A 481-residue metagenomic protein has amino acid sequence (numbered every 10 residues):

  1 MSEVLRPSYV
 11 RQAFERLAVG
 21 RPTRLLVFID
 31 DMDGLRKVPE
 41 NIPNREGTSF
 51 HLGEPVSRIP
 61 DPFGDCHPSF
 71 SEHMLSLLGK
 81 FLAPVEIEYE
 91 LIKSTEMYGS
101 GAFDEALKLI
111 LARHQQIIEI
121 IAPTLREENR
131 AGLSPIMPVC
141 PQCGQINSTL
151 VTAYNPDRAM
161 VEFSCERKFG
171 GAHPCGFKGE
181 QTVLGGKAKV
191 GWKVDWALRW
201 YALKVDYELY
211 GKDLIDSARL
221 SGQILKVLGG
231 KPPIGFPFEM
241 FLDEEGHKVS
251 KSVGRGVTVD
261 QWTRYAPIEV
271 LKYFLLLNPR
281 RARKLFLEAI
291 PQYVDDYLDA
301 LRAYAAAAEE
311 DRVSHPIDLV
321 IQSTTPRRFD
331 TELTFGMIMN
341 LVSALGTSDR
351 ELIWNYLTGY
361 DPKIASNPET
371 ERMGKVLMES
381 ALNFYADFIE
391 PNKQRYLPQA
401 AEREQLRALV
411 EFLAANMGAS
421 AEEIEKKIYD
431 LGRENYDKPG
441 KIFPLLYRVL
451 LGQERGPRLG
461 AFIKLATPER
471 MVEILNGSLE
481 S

Functional and structural regions predicted by a protein language model:
M1-I118, S221-G222, L228: N-terminal Rossmann-like or analogous alpha/beta NTP/dinucleotide-binding catalytic cores that position adenine
S2, C66-F70, S94-Y98, A131 (+10 more regions): Conserved aromatic-histidine-acidic binding/catalytic patches
F14-A18, L82-Y89, H114-I121, N147 (+6 more regions): A generic secondary-structure signal for well-formed alpha-helical elements
L17, R24-L26, I118, R126 (+3 more regions): Basic, alpha-helical terminal appendages of large translation-related enzymes
I87-L91, T95-V253, V259: Active-site cores that bind ATP or allylic diphosphates and position pyrophosphate for catalysis
Y89, A202, Y304, D311-P326 (+2 more regions): Short amphipathic alpha-helical segments and their helix-coil junctions
I110, P267, L446: Residue-level signal for inorganic ion chemistry
D213, A218, L228, F238-N383 (+1 more regions): Catalytic adenosine-cofactor/nucleotide-binding cores of aminoacyl-tRNA synthetases and other
